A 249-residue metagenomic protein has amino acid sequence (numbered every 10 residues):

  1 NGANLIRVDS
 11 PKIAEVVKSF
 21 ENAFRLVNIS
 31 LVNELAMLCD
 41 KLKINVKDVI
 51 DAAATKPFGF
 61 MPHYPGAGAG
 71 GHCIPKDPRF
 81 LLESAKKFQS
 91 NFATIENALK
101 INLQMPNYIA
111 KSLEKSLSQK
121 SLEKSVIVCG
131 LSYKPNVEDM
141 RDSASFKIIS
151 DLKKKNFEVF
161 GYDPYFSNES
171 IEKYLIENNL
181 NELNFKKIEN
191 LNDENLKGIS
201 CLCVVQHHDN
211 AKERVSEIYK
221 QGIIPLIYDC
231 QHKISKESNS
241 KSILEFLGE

Functional and structural regions predicted by a protein language model:
N1-E249: Structural/interface elements that position substrates and couple domains in central-metabolism enzymes
